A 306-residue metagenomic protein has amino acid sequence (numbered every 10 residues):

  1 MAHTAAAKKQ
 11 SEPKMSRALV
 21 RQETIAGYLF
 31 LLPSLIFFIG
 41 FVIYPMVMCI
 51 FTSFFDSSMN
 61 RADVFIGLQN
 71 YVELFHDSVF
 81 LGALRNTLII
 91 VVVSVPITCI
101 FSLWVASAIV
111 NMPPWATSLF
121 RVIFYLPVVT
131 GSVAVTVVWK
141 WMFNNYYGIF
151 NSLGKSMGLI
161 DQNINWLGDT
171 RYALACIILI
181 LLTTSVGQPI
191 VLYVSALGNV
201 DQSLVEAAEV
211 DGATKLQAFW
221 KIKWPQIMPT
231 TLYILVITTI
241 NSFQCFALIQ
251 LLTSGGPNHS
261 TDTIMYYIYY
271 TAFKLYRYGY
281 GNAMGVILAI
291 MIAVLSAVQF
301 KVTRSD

Functional and structural regions predicted by a protein language model:
M1-R21: Short, Lys/Arg-rich, polar N-terminal cytosolic tail immediately upstream of the first transmembrane signal-anchor
Q22-D306: A structural signal for multi-pass alpha-helical bundles of membrane permease subunits that mediate small-molecule
